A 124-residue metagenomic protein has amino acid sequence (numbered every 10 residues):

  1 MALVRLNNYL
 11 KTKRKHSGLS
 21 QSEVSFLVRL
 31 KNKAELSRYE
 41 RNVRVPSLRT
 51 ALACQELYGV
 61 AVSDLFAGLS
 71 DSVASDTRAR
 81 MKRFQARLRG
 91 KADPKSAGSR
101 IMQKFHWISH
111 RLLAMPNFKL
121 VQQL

Functional and structural regions predicted by a protein language model:
M1-H16, K104-H106, Q122-L124: A short, Lys/Arg-rich alpha-helix, primarily the initiator
N8-L27, R78-R89: Short basic helix-loop element that most often maps to the first helix and adjoining turn of HTH DNA-binding modules
K11, S22, A34-S37, L52: Residues within the helices of the helix-turn-helix
K13, L27, R38-Y39, G68: Residues in the recognition helix of alpha-helical DNA-binding motifs
R29-P46: Recognition helix of helix-turn-helix/homeodomain-like DNA-binding domains that insert into the DNA major groove
R49-D64: DNA major-groove recognition helix of helix-turn-helix/homeodomain DNA-binding modules
E56, F66-L120: Short, charged recognition helix plus adjacent turn of helix-turn-helix-like nucleic-acid-binding domains
